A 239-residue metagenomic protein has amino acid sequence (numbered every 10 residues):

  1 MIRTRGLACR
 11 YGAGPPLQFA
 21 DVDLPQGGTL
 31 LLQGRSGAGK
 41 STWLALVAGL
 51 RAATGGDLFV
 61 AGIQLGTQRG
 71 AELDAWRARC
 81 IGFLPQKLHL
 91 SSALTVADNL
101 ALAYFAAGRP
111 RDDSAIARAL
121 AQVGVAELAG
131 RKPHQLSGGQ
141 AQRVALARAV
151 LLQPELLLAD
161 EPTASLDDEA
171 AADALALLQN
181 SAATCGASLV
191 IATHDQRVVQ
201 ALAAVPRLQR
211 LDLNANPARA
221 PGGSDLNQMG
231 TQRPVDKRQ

Functional and structural regions predicted by a protein language model:
A48: Helix-to-loop junction immediately C-terminal to a conserved catalytic motif
Q64, D112-L128: Conserved ABC ATPase "signature" region
L65-G82: ABC ATPase NBD coupling module
A93-L102: Short coil-to-helix segment of the ABC ATPase nucleotide-binding domain corresponding to the Q-loop/switch region
K132-L136, Q140: Conserved ABC ATPase signature
L151-E155: A short, proline-enriched helix->beta-strand linker immediately N-terminal to the Walker B motif in ABC-type P-loop
L157-D160: Catalytic Walker B motif of ABC-type/P-loop ATPase nucleotide-binding domains
